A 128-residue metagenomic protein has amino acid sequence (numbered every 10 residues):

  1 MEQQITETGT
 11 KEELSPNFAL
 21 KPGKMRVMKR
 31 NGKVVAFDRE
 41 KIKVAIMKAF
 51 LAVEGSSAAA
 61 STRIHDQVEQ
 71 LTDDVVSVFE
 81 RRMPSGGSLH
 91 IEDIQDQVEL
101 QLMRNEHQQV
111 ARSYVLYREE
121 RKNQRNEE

Functional and structural regions predicted by a protein language model:
M1-E128: Extended catalytic cores of very large enzyme megasubunits
